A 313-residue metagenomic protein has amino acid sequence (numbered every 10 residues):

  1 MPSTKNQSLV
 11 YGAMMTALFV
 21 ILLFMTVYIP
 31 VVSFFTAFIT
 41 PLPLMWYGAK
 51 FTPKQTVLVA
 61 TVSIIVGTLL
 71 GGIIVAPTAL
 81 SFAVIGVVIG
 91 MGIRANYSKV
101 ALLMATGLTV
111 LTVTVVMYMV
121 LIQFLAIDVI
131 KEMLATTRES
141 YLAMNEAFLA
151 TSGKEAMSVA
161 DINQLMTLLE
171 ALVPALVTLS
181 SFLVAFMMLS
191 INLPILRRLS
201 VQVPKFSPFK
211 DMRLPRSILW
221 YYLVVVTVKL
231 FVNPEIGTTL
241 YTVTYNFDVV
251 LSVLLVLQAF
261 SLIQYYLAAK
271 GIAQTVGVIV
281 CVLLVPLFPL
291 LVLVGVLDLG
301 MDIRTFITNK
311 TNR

Functional and structural regions predicted by a protein language model:
M1, K5, A13, G237-R313: Long, positively charged, glycine-interspersed low-complexity recognition regions
M1-V62, G271-V278: Hydrophobic transmembrane alpha-helices
G12-M15, A79-Q123: Short helix-perturbing small/polar motifs within transmembrane alpha-helices
S33-G92, D298-M301: Alpha-helical membrane segments and adjacent membrane-interface helices in multi-pass membrane proteins
L58-V66, L103-V110, A273-L283: Central hydrophobic cores of alpha-helical transmembrane segments in multi-pass integral membrane proteins
M119-L172: Membrane-interface interhelical loops and short interface/amphipathic helices in multi-pass inner-membrane
T151-F206: Hydrophobic, aromatic-enriched interface-forming segments
L199-L254, Q258: Small-residue-rich helix-loop
